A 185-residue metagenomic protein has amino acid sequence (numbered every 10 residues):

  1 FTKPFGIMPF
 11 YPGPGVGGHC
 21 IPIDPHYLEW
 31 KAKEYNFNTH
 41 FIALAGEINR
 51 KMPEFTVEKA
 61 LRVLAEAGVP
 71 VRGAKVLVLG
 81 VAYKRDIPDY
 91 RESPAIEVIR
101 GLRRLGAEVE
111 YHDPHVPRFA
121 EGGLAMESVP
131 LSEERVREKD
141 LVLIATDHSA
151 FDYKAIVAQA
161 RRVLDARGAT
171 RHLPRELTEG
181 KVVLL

Functional and structural regions predicted by a protein language model:
F1-L185: Structural/interface elements that position substrates and couple domains in central-metabolism enzymes
